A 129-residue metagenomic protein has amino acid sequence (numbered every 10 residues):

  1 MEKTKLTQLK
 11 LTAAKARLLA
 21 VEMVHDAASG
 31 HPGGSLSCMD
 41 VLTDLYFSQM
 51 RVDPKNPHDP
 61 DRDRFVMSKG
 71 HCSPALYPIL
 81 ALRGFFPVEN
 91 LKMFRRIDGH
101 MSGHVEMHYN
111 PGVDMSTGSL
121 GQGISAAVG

Functional and structural regions predicted by a protein language model:
M1-A16: N-terminal hydrophobic or amphipathic helices/low-complexity stretches enriched in small/hydrophobic/Pro/Gly
E2-T4, A28-S29, V88-L91: A broad, low-specificity signal for short, low-complexity segments enriched in glycine/proline and polar/charged
L9, A20-M23, S35-V128: Cofactor-binding active-site loop characterized by glycine-rich and histidine/acidic residues
A13-S29: N-terminal capping segment at the start of a domain
P32: Histidine-centered catalytic micro-motifs
